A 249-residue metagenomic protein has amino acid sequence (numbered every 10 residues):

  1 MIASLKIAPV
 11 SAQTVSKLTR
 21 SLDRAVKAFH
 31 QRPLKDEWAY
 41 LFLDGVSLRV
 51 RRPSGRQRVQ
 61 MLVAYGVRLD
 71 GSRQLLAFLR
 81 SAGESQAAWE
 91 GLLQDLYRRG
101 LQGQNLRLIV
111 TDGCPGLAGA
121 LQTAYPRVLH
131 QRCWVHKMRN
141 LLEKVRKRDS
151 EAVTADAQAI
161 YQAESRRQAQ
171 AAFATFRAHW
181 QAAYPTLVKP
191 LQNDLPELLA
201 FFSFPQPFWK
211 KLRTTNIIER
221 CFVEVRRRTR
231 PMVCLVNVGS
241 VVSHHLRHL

Functional and structural regions predicted by a protein language model:
M1-L5, L76, P207-F208, R227-R228: Short hinge/gating elements
A3, Q13-R20, R24, E90-Q94 (+10 more regions): Solvent-exposed alpha-helical segments within well-ordered globular domains of core cellular machineries
A3-V110, P115, G119, A124-R127: RNase H-like nuclease fold core
D36, Q60, A87-Q94, R148-E151 (+4 more regions): Conserved phosphate-chemistry cores used by DNA topoisomerases
R127-E143: Inter-helix linker motif
N140-S165: Conserved phosphate-handling catalytic cores of large alpha/beta enzymes
Q162-L249: Acidic/histidine-rich catalytic cores and adjacent linkers of DNA breakage/strand-transfer/modification proteins
